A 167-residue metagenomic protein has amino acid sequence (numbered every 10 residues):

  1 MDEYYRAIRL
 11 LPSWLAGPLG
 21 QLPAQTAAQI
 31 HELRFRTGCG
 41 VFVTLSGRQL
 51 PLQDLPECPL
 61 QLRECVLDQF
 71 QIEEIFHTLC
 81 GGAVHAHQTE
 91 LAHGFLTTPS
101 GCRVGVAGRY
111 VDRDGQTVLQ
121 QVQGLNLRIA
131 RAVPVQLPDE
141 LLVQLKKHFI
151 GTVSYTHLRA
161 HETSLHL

Functional and structural regions predicted by a protein language model:
M1-S100: N-terminal accessory targeting/assembly segments
L62-L67, P134-E140, L158: Short C-terminal domain-edge/linker segments immediately following a structured domain
E74, V84-I150: P-loop NTP-binding catalytic core
T156-T163: Conserved small/polar residues in nucleotide/adenosyl-binding loops
